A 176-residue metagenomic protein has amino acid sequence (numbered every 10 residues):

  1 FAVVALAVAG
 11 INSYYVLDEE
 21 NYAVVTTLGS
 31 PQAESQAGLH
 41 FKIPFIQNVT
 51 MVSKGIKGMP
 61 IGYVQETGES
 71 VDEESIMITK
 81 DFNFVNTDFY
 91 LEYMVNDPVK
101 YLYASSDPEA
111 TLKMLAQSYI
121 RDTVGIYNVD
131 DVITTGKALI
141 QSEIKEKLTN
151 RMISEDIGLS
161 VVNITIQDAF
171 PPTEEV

Functional and structural regions predicted by a protein language model:
F1-A2, M59-S70, G136-E143: Short linear motifs at secondary-structure transitions and domain/linker junctions
F1-Y14: Single-pass alpha-helical transmembrane signal-anchor segments
I11-G125: Hydrophobic membrane-anchoring helix/hairpin
A37, E175-V176: Short aromatic-enriched loop/helix-cap "lid" or pocket-rim segments at secondary-structure transitions that line
I78-F82, N86-V95, L112-E175: Amphipathic, coiled-coil-like alpha-helical scaffolding segments used for oligomerization/assembly
